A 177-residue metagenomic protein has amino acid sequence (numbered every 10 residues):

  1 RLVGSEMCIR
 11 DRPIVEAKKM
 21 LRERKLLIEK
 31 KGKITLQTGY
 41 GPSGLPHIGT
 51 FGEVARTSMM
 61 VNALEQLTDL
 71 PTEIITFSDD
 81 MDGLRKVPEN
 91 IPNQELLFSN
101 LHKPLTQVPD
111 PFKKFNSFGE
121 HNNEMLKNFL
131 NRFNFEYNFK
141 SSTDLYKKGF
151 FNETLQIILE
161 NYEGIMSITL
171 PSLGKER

Functional and structural regions predicted by a protein language model:
L2-I9: Short, small-residue-biased leader/transition segments that mark boundaries at the very start of proteins
K31-T38: Short hydrophobic beta-strand segments
H47: An acidic/histidine-cluster motif and surrounding catalytic segment that typifies divalent-metal-assisted enzyme active
T50-T68: Histidine-anchored nucleotide/phosphate-binding helix
L67-L84: Glycine-rich phosphate/pyrophosphate-binding loops and their adjacent beta-strand/loop elements at enzyme active sites
M81-F98, T154-Q156: Charged, often glycine-rich, active-site loop that binds/positions anionic groups
Q94-F129, F133: A glycine-rich helix N-cap at a beta->alpha junction
N131, F135-R177: Active-site cores that bind ATP or allylic diphosphates and position pyrophosphate for catalysis
